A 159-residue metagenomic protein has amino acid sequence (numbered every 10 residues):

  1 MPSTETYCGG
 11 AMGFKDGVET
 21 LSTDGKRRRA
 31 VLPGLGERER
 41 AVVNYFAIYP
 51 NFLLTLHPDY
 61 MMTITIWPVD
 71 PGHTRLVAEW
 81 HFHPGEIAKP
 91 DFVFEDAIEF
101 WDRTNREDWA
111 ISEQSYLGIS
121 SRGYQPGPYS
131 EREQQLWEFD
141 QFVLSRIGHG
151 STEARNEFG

Functional and structural regions predicted by a protein language model:
M1-G159: C-terminal catalytic domain of Rieske-type non-heme iron oxygenases
